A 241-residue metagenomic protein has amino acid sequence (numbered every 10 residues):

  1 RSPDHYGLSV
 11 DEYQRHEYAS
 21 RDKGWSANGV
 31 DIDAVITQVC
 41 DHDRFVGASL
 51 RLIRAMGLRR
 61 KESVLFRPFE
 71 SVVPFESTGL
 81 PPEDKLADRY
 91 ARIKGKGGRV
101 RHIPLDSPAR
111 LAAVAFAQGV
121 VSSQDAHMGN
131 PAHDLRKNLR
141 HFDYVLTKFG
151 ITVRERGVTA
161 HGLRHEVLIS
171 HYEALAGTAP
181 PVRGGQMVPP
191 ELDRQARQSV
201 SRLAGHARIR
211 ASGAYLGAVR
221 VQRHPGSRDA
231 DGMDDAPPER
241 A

Functional and structural regions predicted by a protein language model:
R1-V35, K94-K96: Flexible interdomain linker/hinge and immediately adjacent N-terminus of the catalytic tyrosine-recombinase domain
G29-R60, S201, S212: Basic, Lys/Arg- and aromatic-enriched nucleic-acid-binding interface segment
F45-V46, L58-R59, R101, A117 (+1 more regions): Short, cationic motifs built from Arg/Lys/His that form the positively charged side of catalytic pockets
K61-F66, A218: Alpha-helix N-cap/helix-start motif at helix boundaries, enriched for small hydrophobics
L65-A113: Conserved tyrosine-mediated DNA breakage-rejoining catalytic core shared by Y-recombinases
D106-G177: Active-site/catalytic core of tyrosine-dependent DNA strand-transfer enzymes
R154-G213, R228: Short basic/aromatic active-site micro-motif
R202, R208-L216, R220-A241: Catalytic-site neighborhood detector that most strongly recognizes the C-terminal catalytic loop/helix of tyrosine
